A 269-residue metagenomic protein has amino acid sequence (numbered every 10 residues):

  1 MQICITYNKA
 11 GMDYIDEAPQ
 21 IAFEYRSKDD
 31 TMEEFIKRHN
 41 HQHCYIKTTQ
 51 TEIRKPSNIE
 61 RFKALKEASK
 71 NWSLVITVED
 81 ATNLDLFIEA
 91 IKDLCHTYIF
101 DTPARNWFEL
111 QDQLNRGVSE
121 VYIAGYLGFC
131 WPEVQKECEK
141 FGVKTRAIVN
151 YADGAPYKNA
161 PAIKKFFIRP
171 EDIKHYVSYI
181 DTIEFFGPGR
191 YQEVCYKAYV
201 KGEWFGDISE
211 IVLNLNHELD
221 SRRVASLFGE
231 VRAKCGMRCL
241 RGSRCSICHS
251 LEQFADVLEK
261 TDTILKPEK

Functional and structural regions predicted by a protein language model:
M1-K269: Active-site pocket-lining/capping segments in soluble small-molecule metabolic enzymes
